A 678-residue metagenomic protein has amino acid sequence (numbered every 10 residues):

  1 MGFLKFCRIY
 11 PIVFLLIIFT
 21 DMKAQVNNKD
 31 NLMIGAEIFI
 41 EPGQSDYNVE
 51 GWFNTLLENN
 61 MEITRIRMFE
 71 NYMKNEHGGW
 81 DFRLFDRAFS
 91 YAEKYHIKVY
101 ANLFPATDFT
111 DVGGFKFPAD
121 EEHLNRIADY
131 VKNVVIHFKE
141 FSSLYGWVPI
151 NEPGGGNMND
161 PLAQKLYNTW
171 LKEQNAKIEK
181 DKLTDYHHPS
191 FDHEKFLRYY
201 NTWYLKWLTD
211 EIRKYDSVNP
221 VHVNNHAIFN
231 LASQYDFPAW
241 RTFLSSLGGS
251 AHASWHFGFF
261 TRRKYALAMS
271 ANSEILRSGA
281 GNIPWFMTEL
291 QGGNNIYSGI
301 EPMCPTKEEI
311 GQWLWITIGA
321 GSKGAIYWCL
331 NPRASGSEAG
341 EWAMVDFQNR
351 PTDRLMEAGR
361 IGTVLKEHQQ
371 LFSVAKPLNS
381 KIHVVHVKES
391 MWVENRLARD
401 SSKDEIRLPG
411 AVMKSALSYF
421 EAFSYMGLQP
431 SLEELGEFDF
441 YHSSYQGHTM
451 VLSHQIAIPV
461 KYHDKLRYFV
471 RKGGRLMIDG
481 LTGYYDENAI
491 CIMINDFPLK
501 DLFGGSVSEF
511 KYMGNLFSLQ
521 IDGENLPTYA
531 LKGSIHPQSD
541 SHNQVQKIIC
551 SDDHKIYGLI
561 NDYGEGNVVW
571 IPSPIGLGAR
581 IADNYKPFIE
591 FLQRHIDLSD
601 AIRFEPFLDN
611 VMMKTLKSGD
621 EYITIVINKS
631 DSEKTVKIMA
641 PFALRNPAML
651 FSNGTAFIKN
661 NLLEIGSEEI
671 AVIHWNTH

Functional and structural regions predicted by a protein language model:
M22-I63, L371-V374: N-terminal carbohydrate-binding accessory modules
I34-Q44, F69-F82, V112-R126, P153-G154 (+7 more regions): The substrate-binding groove and active-site-proximal loops of carbohydrate-active enzymes, especially glycoside
G43-L57, I127-V135, F229-W240, T306-L314: Short, acidic/polar
V49-N125, K132, Y199-Y215: Aromatic-lined substrate-binding rim segments of carbohydrate-active enzymes
P118, D129, N133, H137-I275: Polysaccharide-binding and catalytic clefts of secreted carbohydrate-active enzymes
H222-N225, N230-M413, F510-G514, I521 (+5 more regions): Hydrophobic targeting/anchoring helices
F420-S443: A short, well-structured beta->alpha microelement
S453-H678: A conserved amphipathic helix/loop scaffold that creates a polar/acidic microenvironment used either to coordinate
